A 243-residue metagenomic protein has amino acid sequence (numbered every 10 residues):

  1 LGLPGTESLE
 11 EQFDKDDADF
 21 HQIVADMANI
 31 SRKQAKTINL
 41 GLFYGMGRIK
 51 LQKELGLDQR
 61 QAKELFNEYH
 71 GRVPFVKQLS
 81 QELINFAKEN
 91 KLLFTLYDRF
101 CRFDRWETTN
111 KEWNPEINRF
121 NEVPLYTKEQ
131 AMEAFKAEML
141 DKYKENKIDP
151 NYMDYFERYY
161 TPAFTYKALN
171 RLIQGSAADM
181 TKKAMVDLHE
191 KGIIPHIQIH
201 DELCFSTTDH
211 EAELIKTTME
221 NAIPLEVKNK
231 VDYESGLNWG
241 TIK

Functional and structural regions predicted by a protein language model:
L1-K243: Conserved catalytic core of nucleotide polymerization and phosphodiester-bond processing enzymes
